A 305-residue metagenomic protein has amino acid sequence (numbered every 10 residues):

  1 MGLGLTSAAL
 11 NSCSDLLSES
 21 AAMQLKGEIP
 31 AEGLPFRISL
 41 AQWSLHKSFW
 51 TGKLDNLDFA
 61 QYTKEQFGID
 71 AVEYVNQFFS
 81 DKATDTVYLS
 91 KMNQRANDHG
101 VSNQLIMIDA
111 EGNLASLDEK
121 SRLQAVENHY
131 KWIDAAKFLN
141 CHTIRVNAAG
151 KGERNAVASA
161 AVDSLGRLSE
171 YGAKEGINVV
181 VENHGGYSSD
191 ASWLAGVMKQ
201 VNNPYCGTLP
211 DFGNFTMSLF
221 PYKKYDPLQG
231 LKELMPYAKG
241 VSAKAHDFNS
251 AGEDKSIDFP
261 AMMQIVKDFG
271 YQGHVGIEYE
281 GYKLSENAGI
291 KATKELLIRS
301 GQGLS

Functional and structural regions predicted by a protein language model:
G4-A9, A22-P30, Q61, R95-P210 (+1 more regions): Active-site acidic/histidine proton-transfer and metal-coordination neighborhood in alpha/beta enzyme cores
S12-W43: C-terminal segment of N-terminal export signals and the immediately downstream linker at the start of the mature
G33, A71-V72, G166-Q264: Acidic/histidine-rich catalytic cores of soluble enzymes
F36-Q42, D70-Y74, N103-I108, I144-V146 (+4 more regions): Hydrophobic faces of well-ordered beta-strands that scaffold small-molecule active sites in alpha/beta enzyme cores
L40, T63, A96, A125 (+7 more regions): Conserved, mostly hydrophobic/aromatic
L54-D58, T86-K91, R122, V126-Y130 (+4 more regions): Charged helix-capping and loop-helix junction motifs
D55-V75, N140: Catalytic domains of carbohydrate-active enzymes, especially glycoside hydrolases
A71-Q94, A148-E153: Glycine-rich, proline-tolerant flexible connector loops at the mouths of alpha/beta enzymes
